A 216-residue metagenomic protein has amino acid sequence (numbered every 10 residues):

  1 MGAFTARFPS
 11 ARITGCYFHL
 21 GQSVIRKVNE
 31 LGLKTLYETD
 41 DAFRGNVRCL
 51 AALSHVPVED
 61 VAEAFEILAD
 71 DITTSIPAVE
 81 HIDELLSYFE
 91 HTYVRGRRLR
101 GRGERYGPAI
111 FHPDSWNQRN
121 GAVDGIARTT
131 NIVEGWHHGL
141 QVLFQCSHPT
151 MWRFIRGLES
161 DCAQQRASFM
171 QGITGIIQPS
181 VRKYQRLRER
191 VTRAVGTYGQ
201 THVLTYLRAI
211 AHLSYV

Functional and structural regions predicted by a protein language model:
M1-R186, R193-G196, Y215-V216: Extended amphipathic alpha-helical interaction segments
Y206-A209: C-terminal non-catalytic accessory extensions
